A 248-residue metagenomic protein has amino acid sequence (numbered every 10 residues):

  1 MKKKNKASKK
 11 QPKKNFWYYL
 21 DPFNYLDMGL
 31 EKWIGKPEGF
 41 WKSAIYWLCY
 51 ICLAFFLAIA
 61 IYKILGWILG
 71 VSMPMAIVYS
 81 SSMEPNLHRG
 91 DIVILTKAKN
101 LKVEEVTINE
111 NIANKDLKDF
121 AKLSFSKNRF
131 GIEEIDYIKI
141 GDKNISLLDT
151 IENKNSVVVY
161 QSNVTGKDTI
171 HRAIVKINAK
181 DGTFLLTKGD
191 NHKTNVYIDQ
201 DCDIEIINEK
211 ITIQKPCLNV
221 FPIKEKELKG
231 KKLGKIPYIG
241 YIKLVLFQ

Functional and structural regions predicted by a protein language model:
M1-L147, L233-Q248: Protein maturation boundaries and topogenic segments
D27-G35, Y79-S82, Q161-V164, D168-Q248: Acidic/glycine-rich C-terminal interaction modules and beta/coil loop segments that lie outside canonical DNA-binding
M75, N155-V157, V220: Short, acidic/polar N-cap/turn motifs at the starts of alpha helices
G90, K154-N155: Loop/turn positions that initiate beta-strands
V93-L95, K139, V157-Y160, I170 (+1 more regions): Hydrophobic beta-strand signal
I140-I151, I174-N178: Short linear motifs in intrinsically disordered
N144-L147, S156-Y160: Short secondary-structure capping micro-motifs at structural edges
